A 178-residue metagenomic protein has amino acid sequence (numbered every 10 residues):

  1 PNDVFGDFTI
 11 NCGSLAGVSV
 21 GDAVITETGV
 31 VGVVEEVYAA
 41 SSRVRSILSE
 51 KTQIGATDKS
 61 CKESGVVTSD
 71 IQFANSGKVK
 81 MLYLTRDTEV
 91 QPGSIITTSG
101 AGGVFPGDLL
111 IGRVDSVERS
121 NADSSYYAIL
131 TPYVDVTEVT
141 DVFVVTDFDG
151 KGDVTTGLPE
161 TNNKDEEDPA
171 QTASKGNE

Functional and structural regions predicted by a protein language model:
P1-E178: A secondary-structure micro-motif
